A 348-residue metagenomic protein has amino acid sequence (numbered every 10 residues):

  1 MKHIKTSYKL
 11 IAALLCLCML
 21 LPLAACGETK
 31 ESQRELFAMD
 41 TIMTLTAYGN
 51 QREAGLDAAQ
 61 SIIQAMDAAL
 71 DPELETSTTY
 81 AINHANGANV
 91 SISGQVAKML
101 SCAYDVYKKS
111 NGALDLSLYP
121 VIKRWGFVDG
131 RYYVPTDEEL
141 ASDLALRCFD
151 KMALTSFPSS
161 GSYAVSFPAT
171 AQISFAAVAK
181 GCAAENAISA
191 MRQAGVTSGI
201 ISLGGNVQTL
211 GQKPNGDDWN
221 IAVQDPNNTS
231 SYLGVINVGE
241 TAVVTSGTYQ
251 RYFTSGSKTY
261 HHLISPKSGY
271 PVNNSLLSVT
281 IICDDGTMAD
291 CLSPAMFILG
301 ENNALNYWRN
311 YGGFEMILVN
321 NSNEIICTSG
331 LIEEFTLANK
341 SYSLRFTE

Functional and structural regions predicted by a protein language model:
K2-E348: Mature catalytic core of soluble alpha/beta enzymes
